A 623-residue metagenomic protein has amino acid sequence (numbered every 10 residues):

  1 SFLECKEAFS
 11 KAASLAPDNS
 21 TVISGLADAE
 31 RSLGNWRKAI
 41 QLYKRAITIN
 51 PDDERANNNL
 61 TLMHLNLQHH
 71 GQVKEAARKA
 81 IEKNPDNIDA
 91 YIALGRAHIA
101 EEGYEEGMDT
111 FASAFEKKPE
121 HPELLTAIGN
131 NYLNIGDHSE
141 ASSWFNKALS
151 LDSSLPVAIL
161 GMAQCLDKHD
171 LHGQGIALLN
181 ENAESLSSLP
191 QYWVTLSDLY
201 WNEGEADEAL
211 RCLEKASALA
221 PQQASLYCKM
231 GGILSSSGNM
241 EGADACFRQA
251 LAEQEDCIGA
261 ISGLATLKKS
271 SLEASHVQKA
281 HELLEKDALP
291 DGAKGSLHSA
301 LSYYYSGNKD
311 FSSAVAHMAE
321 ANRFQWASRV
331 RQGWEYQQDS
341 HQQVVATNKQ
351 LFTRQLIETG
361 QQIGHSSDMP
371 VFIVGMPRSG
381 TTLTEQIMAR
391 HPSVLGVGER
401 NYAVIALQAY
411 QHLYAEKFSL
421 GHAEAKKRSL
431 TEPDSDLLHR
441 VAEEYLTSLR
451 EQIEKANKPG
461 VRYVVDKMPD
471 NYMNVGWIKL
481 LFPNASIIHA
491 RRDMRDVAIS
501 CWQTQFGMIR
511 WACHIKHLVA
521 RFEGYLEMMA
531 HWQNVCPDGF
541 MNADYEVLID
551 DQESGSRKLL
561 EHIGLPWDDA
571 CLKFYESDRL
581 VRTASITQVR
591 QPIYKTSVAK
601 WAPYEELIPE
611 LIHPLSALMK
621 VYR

Functional and structural regions predicted by a protein language model:
S32, N66-L67, A100-E101, N134-I135 (+5 more regions): Register position in tetratricopeptide repeats
L264-A265, V277-A288, H298-S367, H422-E432 (+4 more regions): PAPS-dependent sulfotransferases, especially Golgi type II membrane carbohydrate sulfotransferases
I363-L480: Phosphate-binding active sites in nucleotide-utilizing proteins
